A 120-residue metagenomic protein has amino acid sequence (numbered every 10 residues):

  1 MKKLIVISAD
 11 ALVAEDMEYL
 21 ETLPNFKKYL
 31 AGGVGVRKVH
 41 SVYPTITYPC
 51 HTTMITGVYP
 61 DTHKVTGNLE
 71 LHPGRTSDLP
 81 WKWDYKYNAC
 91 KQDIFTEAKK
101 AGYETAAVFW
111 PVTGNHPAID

Functional and structural regions predicted by a protein language model:
K3, V13-Y103, A107-D120: Active-site nucleophile/metal-coordination loop of metallo-enzymes that catalyze phosphate/sulfate and related
S8: Generic enzyme active-site microenvironment
